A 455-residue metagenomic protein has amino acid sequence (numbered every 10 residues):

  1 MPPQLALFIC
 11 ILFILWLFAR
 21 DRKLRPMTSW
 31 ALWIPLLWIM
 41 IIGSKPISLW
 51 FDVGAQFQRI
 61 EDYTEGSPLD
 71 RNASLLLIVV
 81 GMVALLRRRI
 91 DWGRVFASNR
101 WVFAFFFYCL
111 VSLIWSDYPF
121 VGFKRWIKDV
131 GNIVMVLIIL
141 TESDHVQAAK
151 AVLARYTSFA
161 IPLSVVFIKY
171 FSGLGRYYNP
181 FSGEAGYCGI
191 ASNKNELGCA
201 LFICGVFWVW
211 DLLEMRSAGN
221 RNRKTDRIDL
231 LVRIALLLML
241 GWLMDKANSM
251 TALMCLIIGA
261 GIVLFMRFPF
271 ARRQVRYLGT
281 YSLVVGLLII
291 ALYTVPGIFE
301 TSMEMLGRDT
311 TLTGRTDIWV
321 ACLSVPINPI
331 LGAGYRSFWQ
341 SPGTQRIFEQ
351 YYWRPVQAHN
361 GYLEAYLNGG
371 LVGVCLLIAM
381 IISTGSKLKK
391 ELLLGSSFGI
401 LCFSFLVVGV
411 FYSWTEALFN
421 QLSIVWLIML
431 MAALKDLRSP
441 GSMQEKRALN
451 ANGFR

Functional and structural regions predicted by a protein language model:
M1-L110, T141-A154, D211-L231, R272-G279 (+2 more regions): Transmembrane signal-anchor hairpin modules in multi-pass inner-membrane enzymes, especially those that act on
M1-P2, L77-V83, F103-I114, V134-M135 (+4 more regions): Alpha-helical transmembrane segments of multi-pass inner-membrane proteins
L5-L12, I41, I60-L86, W126-M135 (+5 more regions): Membrane-embedded alpha-helical segments of multi-pass membrane proteins, especially the transmembrane helices
C10-L15, A31, P35, V206 (+4 more regions): Transmembrane alpha-helices of multi-pass inner-membrane enzymes
D52, V165-L174, M244-A247, V263-T310 (+3 more regions): A membrane-periplasm/extracellular boundary helix in multi-pass inner-membrane enzymes that assemble envelope glycans
L231-L238, V356, K387-T415, M431-K435: Loop-to-helix entry and N-terminal half of a specific, functionally important transmembrane alpha helix in multi-pass
L240-L243, S249-M250, Y351-L388, F411: A conserved mid-to-late transmembrane alpha helix and its immediate loop/hinge that forms the functional core
I298-F299, M303-G369, L388-K390, L394: Long extracytoplasmic/lumenal interhelical loops at the membrane interface of multi-pass membrane proteins
